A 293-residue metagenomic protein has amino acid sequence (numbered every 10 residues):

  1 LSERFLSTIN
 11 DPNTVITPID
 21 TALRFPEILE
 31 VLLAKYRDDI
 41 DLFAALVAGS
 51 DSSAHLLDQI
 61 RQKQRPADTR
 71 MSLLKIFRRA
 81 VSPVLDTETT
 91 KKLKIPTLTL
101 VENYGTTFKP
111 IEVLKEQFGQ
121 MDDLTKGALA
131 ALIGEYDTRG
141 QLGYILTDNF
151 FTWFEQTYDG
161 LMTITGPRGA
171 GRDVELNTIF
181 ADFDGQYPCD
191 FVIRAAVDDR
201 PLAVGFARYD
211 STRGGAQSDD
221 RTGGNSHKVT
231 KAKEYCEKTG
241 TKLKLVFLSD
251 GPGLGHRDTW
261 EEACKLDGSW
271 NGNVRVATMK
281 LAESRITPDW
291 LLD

Functional and structural regions predicted by a protein language model:
L1-D123: Nuclease-adjacent, charged terminal/linker segments that flank catalytic cores
I19, L23, E27, D38 (+1 more regions): Acidic-basic catalytic patches of nuclease active cores, encompassing PD-(D/E)XK and other metal-cofactor nuclease
L29-A48, L57, F77, G160-G166 (+3 more regions): Generic preference for hydrophobic/aromatic residues in regular secondary structure cores
A34, A48, R65, S82 (+7 more regions): Generic surface-pattern signal
L93-G105, Q141, R168-D184: Short charge-dense sequence patches
E112-F118, T152-D159, S226-K231: Short acidic/polar alpha-helix capping motifs at helix-coil junctions
L124-G134, P201-Y209: Glycine-rich, often proline-containing surface loops adjacent to acidic residues and nearby aromatics that form
I164-D293: Catalytic core segments in nucleotide and nucleic-acid processing enzymes
